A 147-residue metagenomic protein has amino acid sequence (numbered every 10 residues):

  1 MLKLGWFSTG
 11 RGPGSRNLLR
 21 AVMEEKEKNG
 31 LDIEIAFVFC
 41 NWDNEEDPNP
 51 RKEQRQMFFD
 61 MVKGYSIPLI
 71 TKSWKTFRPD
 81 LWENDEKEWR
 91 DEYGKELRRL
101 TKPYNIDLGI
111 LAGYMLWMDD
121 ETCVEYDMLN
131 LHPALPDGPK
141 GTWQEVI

Functional and structural regions predicted by a protein language model:
M1-I147: One-carbon transfer enzymes
